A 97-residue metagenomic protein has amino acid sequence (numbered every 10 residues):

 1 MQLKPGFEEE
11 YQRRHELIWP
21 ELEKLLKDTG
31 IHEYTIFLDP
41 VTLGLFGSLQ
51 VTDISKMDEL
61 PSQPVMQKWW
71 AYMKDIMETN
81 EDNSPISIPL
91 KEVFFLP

Functional and structural regions predicted by a protein language model:
M1-F7: Terminal, regulation- and interaction-focused segments at domain boundaries
P5, P20-K24, T35, E78-P85 (+2 more regions): Charge-dense, helix-prone N-terminal extensions
F7-H32: Short amphipathic alpha-helical segments
E8, L45, K56-D58: Intrinsically disordered, low-complexity acidic/polar segments
Y11, Y34-F37, F46, Y72 (+1 more regions): Aromatic side chains
E23-F46, Q50-T52: Short, glycine- and small/hydrophobic-rich beta-strand elements in well-ordered beta-sheets
T29, Q50-I88: An amphipathic, aromatic/His-enriched active-site/gating alpha helix that lines ligand/cofactor pockets
